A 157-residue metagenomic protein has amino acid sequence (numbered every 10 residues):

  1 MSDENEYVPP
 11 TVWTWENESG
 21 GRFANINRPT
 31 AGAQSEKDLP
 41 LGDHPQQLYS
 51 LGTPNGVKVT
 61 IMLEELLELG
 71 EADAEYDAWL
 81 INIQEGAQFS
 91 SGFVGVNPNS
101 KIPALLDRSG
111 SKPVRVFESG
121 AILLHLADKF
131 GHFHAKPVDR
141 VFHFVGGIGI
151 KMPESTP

Functional and structural regions predicted by a protein language model:
M1-P157: GST-like domain detector, emphasizing the conserved glutathione-binding G-site in the N-terminal thioredoxin-like
